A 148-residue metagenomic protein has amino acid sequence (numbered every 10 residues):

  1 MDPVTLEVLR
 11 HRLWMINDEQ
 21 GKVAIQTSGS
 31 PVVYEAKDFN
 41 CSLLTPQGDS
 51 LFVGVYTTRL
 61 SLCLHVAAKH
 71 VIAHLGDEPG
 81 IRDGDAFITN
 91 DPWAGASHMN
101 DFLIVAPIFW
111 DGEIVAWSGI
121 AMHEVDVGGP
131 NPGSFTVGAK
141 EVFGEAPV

Functional and structural regions predicted by a protein language model:
M1-A68: Long, charge-dense accessory insertions within large macromolecular proteins
V4, V55-L62, A96-N100, G133-K140: Alpha-helix capping and helix-loop boundary segments enriched in small/acidic/polar residues
K22-V23, T27-S30, D49, H65-P107 (+1 more regions): Conserved mixed alpha/beta core segments that line enzyme active sites in large multi-domain catalysts
L43, F52-G54, I81-D83, F87-N90 (+1 more regions): General beta-strand structural signal in soluble alpha/beta enzymes
T58, D91-G95, A121-D126: Acidic, glycine-rich active-site loops and adjacent beta-strand->loop/helix elements that engage anionic groups
T58-C63, A86, L103, G119-M122: FAD-binding core of FAD-dependent oxidoreductases, characterized by glycine-rich FAD pyrophosphate-binding loops
R59-V71, V125-S134: A short, polar/charged loop-to-alpha-helix boundary motif
D111-V148: Mobile "lid/hinge" segments at catalytic clefts and subdomain interfaces of large enzymes
